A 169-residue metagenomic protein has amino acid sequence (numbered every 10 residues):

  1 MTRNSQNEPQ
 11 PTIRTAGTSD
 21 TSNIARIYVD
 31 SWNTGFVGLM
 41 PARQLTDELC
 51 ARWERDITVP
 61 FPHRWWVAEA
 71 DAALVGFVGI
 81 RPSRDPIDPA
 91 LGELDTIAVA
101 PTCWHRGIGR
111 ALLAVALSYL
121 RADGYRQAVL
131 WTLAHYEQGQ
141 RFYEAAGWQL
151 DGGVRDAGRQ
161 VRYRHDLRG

Functional and structural regions predicted by a protein language model:
R3, P11, T15-T21, A25-T102 (+4 more regions): Acetyl-CoA-dependent GNAT
I27, D123, A145-A146: Structural motif
A100-T102, R106, A134-H135: Active-site acidic-Proline motif in GNAT/NAT acetyltransferases
L120-T132: Conserved GNAT acetyl-CoA-binding A-motif
L130-G139, D156-R159: Conserved beta-strand-loop-alpha-helix junction that forms the acyl-donor binding cleft
E144-G153: Conserved acetyl-CoA-binding loop of GNAT-fold acetyltransferases
